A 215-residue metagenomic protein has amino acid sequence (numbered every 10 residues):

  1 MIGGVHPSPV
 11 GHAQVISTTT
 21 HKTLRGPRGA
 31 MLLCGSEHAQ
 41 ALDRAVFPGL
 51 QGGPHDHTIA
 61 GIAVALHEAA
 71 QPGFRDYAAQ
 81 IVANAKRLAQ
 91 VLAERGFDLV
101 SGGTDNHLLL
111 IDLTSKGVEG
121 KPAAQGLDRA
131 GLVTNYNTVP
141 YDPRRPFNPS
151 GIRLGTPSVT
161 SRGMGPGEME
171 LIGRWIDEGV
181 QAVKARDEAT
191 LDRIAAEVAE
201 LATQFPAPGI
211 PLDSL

Functional and structural regions predicted by a protein language model:
M1-G96: Conserved PLP-enzyme active-site core in the AAT-like
I16, A30-M31, I62, I81 (+5 more regions): Buried hydrophobic positions in well-ordered alpha/beta secondary-structure cores of metabolic enzymes
A39-R44, A63-A70, G102-L109, N148-T156 (+1 more regions): Short acidic (Asp/Glu) and glycine-rich catalytic loops that position anionic groups and cofactors
G53-D56, G73-Q80, L92, G96-G102 (+2 more regions): Flexible, glycine/charged-enriched surface loops at secondary-structure junctions
P54-G61, D105, E168-L171: Catalytic-loop motifs flanking and including active-site residues across diverse enzymes
A83, P146-L215: PLP-dependent enzyme catalytic core of the Aspartate aminotransferase-like
D98-G163, L215: Conserved PLP-binding catalytic core of the aspartate aminotransferase-like
